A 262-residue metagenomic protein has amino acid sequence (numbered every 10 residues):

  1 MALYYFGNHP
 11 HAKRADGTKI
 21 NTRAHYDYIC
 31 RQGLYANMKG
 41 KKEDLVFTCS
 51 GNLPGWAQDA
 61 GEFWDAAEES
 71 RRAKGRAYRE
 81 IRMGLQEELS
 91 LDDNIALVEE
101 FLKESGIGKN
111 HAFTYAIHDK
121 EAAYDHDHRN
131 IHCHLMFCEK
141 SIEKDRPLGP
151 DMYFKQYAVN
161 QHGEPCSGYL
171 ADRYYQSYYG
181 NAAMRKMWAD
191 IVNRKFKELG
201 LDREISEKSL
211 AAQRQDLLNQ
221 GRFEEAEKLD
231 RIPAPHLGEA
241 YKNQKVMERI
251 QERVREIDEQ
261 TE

Functional and structural regions predicted by a protein language model:
M1-E262: N-terminal nicking endonuclease/strand-transfer module with a His-rich metal-binding environment and a catalytic Tyr
